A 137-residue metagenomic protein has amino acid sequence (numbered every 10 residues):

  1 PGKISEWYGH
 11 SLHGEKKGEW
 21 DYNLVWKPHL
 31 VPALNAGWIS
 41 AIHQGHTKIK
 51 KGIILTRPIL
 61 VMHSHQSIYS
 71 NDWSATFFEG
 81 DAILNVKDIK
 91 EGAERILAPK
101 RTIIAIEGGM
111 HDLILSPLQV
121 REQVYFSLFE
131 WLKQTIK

Functional and structural regions predicted by a protein language model:
P1-G80: Alpha/beta-hydrolase
V31, F78-D81, P117-V124: Residue-level preference for long, well-ordered alpha-helices that form the structural scaffold of enzyme catalytic
A33, G37, L84-K87, Q123: Conserved active-site and cofactor/substrate-binding residues in soluble primary-metabolism enzymes
H65-A105: Conserved loop-alpha-helix segment in the C-terminal half of the alpha/beta-hydrolase fold that carries the catalytic
E91, I96-K137: Catalytic active-site module of serine/aspartate enzymes centered on a nucleophile-bearing elbow/loop
